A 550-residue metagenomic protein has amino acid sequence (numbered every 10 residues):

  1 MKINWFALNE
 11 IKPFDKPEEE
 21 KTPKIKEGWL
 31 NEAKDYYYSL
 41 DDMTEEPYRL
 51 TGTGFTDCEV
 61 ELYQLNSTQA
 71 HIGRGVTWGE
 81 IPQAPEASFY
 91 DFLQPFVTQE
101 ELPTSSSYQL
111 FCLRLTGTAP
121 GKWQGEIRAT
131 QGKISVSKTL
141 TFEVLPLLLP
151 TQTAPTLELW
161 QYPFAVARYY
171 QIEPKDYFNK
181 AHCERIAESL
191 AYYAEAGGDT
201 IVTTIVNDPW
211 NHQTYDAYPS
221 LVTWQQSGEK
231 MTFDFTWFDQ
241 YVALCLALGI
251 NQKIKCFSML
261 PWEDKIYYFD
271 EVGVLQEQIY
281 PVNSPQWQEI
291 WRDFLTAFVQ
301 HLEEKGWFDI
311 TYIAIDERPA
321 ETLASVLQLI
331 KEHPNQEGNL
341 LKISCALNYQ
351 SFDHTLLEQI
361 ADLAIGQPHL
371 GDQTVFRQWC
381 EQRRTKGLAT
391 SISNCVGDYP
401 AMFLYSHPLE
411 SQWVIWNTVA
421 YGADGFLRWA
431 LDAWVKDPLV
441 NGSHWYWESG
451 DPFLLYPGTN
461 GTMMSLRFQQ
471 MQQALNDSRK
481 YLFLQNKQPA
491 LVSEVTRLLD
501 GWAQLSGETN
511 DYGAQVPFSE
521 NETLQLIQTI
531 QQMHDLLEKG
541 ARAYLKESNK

Functional and structural regions predicted by a protein language model:
I3-E20, E45-C112: Surface-exposed binding patches on compact interaction domains or structured appendages
I25-P47: Contiguous beta-strand segments within globular domains
L115-P120: Short, surface-exposed loop/turn segments at beta-strand-coil junctions that are enriched for proline with nearby
Q124, A129-Q131, T139, E143-E337 (+2 more regions): Aromatic-lined carbohydrate-binding surfaces of glycoside hydrolases
Y267, I279-N283, W287, W291-I310 (+4 more regions): Catalytic domains of carbohydrate-active enzymes that cleave complex glycans
S344-G371: Aromatic- and acid-rich polysaccharide-binding/catalytic face of secreted or lumenal carbohydrate-active enzymes
R384-W413: Active-site clefts of carbohydrate-active enzymes
H407-G450: Substrate-binding cleft of secreted/luminal carbohydrate-active enzymes
